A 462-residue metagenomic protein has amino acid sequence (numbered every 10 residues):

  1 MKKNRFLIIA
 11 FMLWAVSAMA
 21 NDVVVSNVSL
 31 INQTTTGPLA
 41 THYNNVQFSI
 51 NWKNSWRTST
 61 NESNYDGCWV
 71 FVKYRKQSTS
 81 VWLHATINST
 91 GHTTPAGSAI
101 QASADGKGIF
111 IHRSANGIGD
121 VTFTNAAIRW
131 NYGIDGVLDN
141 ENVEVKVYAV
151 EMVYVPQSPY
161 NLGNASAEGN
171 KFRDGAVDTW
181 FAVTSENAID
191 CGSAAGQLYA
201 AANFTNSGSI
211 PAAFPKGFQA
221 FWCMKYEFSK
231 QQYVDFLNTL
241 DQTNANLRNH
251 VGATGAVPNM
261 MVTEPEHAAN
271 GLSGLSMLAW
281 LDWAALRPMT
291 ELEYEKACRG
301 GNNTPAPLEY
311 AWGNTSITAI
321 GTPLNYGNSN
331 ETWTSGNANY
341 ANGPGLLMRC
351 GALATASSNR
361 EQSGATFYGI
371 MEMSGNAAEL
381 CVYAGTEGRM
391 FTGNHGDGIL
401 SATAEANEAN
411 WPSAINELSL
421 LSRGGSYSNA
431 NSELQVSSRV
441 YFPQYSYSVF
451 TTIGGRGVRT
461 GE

Functional and structural regions predicted by a protein language model:
A15-S17: N-terminal signal peptide c-region/cleavage motif recognized by signal peptidases
H42-V46: Structural beta-strand segments of beta-rich domains
S49-E62: Short amphipathic, basic-aromatic surface patches that mediate peripheral association with negatively charged
E62-G91: Extended low-complexity, serine/threonine- and proline-enriched intrinsically disordered segments
T86-I118, G163-G321, T386, R459-T460: Active-site microenvironments of metalloenzymes and redox enzymes
A99-P159, S166-A167: Acidic, Ser/Thr/Gly/Pro-rich low-complexity segments and short DxT(G/T)-type signature motifs
T263, A268-P412: Functional-site microenvironments in short loops/helix caps that host divalent-cation chemistry
M373-E462: Surface-exposed recognition segments
